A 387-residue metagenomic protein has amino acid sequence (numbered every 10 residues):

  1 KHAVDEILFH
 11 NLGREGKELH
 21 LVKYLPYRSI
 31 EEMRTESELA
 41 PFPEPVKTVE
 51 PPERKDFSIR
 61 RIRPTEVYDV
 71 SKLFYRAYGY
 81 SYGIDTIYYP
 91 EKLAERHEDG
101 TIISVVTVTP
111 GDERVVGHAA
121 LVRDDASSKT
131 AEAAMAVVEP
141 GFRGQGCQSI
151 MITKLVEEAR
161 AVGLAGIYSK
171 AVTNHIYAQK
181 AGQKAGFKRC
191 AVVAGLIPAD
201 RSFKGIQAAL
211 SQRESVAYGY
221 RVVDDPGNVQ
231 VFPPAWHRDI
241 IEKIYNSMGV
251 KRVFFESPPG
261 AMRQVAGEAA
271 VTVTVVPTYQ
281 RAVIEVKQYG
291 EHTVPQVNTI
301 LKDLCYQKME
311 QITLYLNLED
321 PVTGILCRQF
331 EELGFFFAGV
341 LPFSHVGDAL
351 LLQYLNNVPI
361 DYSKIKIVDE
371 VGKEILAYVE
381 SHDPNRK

Functional and structural regions predicted by a protein language model:
K1-L12: ATP phosphate-binding glycine-rich loop and adjacent ATP-lid/helix-beta elements within ATP-binding kinase/ATPase
L12, S169-Q179, L196-I197, L314-T323: Conserved beta-strand-loop-alpha-helix junction that forms the acyl-donor binding cleft
G13-H20: Glycine-rich nucleotide-binding loop
K17, A159-V172, Q307-N317: Conserved GNAT acetyl-CoA-binding A-motif
V49-Y88, V106-V108, E132, D225 (+4 more regions): Short amphipathic alpha-helix that is part of the acyltransferase structural core
P64-P140, V271-Q280, K287-T293, L301-K302 (+2 more regions): A conserved beta-strand-loop-helix scaffold within acyl/acetyltransferase catalytic domains
V138, G144-A159, G166-S169, T293-K302: Conserved acetyl-CoA-binding loop-helix of GNAT-fold acetyltransferases
K170, G186-A209, F336-D348: Conserved catalytic-core motifs of GNAT/GCN5-like acyltransferases
